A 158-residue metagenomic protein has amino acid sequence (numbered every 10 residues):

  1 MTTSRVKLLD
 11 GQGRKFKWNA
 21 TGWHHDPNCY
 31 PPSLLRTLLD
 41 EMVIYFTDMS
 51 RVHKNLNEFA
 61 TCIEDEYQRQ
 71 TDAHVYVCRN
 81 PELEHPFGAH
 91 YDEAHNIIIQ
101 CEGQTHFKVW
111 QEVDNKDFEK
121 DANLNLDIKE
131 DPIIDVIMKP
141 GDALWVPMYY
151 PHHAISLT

Functional and structural regions predicted by a protein language model:
M1-D142, Y150-T158: Active-site region of the double-stranded beta-helix
W145: Conserved beta-strand-loop-short alpha-helix elements that form and flank the Mn2+/Mg2+-coordinating active site
